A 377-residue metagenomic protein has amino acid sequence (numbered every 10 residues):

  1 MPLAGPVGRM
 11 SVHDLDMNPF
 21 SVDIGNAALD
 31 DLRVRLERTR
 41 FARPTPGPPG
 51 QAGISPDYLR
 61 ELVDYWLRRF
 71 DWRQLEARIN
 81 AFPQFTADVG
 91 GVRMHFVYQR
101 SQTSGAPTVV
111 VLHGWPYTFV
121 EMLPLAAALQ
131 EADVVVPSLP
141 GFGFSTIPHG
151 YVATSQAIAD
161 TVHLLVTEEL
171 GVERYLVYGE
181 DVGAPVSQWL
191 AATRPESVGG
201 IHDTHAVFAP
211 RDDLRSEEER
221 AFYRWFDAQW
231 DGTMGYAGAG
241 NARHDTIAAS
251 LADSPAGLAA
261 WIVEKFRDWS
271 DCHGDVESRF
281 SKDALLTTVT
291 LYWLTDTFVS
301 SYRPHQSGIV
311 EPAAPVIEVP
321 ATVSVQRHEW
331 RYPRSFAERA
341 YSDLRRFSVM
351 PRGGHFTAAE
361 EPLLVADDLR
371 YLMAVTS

Functional and structural regions predicted by a protein language model:
P2-R78: N-terminal targeting or regulatory segments adjacent to alpha/beta-hydrolase or S9 domains
F20, R60-H273, E277-S278, K282 (+4 more regions): Catalytic cores of eukaryotic secretory-pathway lumenal/extracellular enzymes that build and remodel glycoconjugates
T287: Conserved catalytic-core segment of nucleotide-activated headgroup transferases in glycan assembly
